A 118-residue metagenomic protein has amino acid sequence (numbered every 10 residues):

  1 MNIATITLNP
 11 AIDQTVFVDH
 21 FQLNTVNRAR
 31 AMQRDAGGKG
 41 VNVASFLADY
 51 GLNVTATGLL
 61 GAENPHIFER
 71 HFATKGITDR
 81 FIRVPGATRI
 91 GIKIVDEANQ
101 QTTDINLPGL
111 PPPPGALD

Functional and structural regions predicted by a protein language model:
M1-T57, H66: Glycine-rich phosphate/adenosyl-contacting loop at the front of the ribokinase-like
T25, D49-D118: Conserved N-terminal subdomain of the carbohydrate kinase-like
